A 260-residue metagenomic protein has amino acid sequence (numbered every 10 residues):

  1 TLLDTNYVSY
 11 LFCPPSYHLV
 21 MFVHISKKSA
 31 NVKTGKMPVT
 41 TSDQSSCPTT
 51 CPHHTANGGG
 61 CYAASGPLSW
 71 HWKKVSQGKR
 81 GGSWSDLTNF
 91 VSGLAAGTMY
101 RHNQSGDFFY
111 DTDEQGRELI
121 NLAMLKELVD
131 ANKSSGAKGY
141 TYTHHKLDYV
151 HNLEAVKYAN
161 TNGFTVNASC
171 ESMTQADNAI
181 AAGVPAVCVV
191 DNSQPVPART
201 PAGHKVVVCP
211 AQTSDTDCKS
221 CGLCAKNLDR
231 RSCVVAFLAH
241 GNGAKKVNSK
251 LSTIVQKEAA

Functional and structural regions predicted by a protein language model:
L2-A260: Class I S-adenosyl-L-methionine
